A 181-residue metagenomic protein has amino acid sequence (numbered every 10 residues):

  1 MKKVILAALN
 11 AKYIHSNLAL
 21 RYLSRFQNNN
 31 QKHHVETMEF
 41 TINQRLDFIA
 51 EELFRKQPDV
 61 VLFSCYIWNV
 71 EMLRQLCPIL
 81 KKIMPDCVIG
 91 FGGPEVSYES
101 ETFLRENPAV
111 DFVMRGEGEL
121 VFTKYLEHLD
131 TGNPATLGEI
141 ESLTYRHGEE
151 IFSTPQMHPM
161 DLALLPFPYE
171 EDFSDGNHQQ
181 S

Functional and structural regions predicted by a protein language model:
M1-I5: Extreme N-terminal starter segment of soluble prokaryotic enzymes
N10-L18, C65-V70: A short, glycine/small-residue-rich beta-strand->loop->alpha-helix junction that serves as a flexible
Y13-I14, I151-F152, D161: Short, acidic Gly/Pro/Ser/Thr-rich loop/turn segments
L18, P155-M157, L165: Short aromatic-enriched loop/helix-cap "lid" or pocket-rim segments at secondary-structure transitions that line
A19-Q27: Short amphipathic alpha-helix
F26, H34-H158: Glycine-rich beta-alpha loop elements in corrinoid/cobalamin-binding modules across cobalamin-dependent enzymes
A163-S181: Radical SAM [4Fe-4S] cluster-binding motif and immediate context
